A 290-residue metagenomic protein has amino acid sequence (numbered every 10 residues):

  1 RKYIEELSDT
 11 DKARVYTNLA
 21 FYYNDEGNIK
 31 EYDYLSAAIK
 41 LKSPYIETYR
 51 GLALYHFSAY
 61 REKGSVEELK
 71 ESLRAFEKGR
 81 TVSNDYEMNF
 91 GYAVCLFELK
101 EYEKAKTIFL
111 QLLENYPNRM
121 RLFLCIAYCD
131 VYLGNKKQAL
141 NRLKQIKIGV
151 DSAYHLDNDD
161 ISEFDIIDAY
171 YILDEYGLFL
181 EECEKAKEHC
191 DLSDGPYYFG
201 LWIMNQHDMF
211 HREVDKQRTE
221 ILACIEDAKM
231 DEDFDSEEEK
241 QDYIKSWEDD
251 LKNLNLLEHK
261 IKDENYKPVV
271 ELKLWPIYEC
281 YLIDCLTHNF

Functional and structural regions predicted by a protein language model:
R1-I4, L35, L69, F76 (+5 more regions): Hydrophobic/aromatic packing residues within the alpha-helices of TPR/SEL1-like helical repeat arrays
S8-T10, S43, S83-N84, P117 (+3 more regions): Short coil turns that delineate tetratricopeptide repeat
D11-R14, Y45-E47, L54, D85-E87 (+3 more regions): Start-of-helix register in tetratricopeptide repeats
L19, L52, A59, Y92 (+3 more regions): Structural register within alpha-helical repeat arrays
Y23, H56, K63, L96 (+3 more regions): Residue at a conserved register position within TPR or TPR-like alpha-solenoid repeats
L140, Q145-F290: Eukaryotic alpha-helical solenoid repeat scaffolds
